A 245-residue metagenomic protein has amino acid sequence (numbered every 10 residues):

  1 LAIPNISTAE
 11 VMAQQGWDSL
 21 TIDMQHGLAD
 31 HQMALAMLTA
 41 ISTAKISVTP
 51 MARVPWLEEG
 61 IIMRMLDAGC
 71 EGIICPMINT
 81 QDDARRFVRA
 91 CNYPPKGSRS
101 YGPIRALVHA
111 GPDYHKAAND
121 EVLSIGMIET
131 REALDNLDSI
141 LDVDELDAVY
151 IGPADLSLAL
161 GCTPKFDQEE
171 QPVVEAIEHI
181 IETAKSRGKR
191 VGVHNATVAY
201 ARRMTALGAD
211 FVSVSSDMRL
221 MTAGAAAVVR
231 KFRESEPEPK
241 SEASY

Functional and structural regions predicted by a protein language model:
L1-Y245: Expand to "…catalyze enediolate/carbanion chemistry for C-C bond making/breaking, isomerization, decarboxylation
